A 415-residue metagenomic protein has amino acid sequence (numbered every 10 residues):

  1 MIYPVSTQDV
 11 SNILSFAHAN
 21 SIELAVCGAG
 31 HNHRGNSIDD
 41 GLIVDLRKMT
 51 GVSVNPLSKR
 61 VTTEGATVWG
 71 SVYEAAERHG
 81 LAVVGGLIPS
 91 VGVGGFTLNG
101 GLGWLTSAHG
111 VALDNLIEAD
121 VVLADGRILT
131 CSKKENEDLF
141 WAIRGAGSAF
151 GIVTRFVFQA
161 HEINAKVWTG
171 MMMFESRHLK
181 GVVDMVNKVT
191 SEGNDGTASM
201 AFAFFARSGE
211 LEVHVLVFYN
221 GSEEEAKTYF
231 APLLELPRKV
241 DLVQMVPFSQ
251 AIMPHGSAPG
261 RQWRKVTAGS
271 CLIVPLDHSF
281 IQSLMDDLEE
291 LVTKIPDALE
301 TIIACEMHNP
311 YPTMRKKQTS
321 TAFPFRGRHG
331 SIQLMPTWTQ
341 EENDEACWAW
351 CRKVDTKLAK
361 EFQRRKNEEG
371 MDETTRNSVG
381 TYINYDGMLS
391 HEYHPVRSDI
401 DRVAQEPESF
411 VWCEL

Functional and structural regions predicted by a protein language model:
M1-L415: Soluble FAD-dependent oxygen oxidases
